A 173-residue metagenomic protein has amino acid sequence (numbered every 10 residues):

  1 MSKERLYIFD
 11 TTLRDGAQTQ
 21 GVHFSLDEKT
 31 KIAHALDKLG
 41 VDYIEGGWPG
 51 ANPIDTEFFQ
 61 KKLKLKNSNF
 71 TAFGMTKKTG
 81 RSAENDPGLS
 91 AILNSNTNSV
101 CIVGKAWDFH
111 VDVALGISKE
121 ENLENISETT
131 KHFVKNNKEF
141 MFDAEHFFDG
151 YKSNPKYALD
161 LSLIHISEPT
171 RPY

Functional and structural regions predicted by a protein language model:
S2-G21, S99-A114, N136-F147: N-terminal small/glycine-rich loop or linker at the start of catalytic domains across soluble metabolic enzymes
S25-A33, E84-L89, Y157-S162: Short, acidic/polar
K31-G47, N94-S99: Catalytic domains of carbohydrate-active enzymes, especially glycoside hydrolases
V41, N67, T97, N137-E139 (+1 more regions): A structural motif
D42-K66, F73-G80, G104-I117, E145-K152: Glycine-rich, proline-tolerant flexible connector loops at the mouths of alpha/beta enzymes
Q60-K66, L89-T97, K131-K135, L163: Acidic (Asp/Glu)-rich catalytic clusters
T79-S90, L115-S127, K156: Glycine-rich anion/phosphate-binding loops
I164-Y173: Single conserved hydrophobic/aromatic residue that forms the stacking wall/gate of nucleotide- or nucleobase-binding
